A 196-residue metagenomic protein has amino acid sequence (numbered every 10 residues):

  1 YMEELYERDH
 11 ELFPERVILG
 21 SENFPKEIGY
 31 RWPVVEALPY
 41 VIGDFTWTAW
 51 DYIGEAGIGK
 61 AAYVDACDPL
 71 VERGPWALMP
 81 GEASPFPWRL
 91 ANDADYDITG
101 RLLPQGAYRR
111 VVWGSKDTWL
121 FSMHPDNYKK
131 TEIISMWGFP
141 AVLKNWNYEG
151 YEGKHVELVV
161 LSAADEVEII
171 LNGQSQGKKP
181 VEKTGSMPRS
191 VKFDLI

Functional and structural regions predicted by a protein language model:
Y1: Active-site groove signature of glycoside hydrolases
L5-I196: Substrate-binding clefts and catalytic carboxylate motifs of secreted carbohydrate-active enzymes
